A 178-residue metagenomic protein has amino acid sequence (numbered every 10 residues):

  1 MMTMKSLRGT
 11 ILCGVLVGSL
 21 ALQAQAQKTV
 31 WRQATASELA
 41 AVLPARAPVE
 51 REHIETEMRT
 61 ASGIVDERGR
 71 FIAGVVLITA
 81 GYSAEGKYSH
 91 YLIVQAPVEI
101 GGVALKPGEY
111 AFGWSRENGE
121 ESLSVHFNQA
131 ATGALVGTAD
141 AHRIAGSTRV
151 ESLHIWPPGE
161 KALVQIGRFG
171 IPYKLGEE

Functional and structural regions predicted by a protein language model:
M2-L12: Bacterial N-terminal signal peptides that target proteins for export
S6, S19, S37, S62 (+6 more regions): Generic serine detector
I11-L20: Hydrophobic helical h-region of N-terminal Sec-dependent signal peptides in bacterial secretory/periplasmic proteins
Q25-S83, A131-E178: Primarily secretory-pathway and cell-envelope proteins
L77-T132: Mid-length scaffold segments of soluble, non-membrane domains
